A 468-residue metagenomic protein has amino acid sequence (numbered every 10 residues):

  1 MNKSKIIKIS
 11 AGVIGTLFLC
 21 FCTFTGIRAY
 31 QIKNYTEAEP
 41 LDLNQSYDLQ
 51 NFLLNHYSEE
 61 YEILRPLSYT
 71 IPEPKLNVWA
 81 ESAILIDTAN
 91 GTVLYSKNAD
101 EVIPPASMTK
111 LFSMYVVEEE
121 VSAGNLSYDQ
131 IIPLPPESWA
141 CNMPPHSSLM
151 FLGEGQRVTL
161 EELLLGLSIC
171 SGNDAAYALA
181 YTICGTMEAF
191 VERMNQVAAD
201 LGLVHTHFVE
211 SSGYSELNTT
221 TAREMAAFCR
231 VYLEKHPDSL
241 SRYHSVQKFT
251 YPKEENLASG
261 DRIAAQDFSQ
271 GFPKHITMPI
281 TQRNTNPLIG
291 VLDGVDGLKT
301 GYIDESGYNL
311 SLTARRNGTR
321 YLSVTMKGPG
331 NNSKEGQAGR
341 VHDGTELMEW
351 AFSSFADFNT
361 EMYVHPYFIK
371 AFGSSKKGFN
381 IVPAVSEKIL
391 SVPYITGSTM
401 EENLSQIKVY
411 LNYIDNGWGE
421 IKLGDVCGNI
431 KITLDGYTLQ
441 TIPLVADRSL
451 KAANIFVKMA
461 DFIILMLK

Functional and structural regions predicted by a protein language model:
M1-F18: N-terminal Sec-pathway targeting helices
K3, A29-K235: Active-site-adjacent loops and short helices of periplasmic peptidoglycan-processing enzymes
I7-G12, I32, E37, I303: General helical structural elements
G12, E81, A199, S259 (+1 more regions): Intrinsic disorder/low-complexity segments
G12-G15, A80, V102, P144 (+6 more regions): Hydrophobic alpha-helical segments and their boundary regions
L17-R28: Hydrophobic alpha-helical membrane-insertion segments, chiefly the h-region of N-terminal signal peptides
A29, L203-V204, E216-T220, E224-K468: Domain-terminus/edge residues, biased toward the C-terminal soluble/receptor-binding domains of extracytoplasmic
